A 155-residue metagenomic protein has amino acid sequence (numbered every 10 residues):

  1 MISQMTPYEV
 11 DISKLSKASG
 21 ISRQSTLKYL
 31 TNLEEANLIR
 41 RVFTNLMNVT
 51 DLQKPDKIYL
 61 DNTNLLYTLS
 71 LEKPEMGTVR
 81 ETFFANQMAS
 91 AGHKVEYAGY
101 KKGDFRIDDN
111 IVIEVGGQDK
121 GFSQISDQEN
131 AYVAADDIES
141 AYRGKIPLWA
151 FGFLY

Functional and structural regions predicted by a protein language model:
M1-Y97: Accessory nucleic acid-recognition modules appended to NTPase machines
R40-R41, Y97, E114, V133-A135: Structural signal for conserved beta-strand scaffold positions within catalytic alpha/beta enzyme cores
M76, Q118-D127, Y142-R143: Active-site-adjacent loop/helix micro-motif of nuclease/hydrolase catalytic cores
M88, G103-D119: Conserved catalytic cores of phosphodiester-cleaving nucleases, focusing on short active-site segments
G99-K101: Residues that act as N-cap/strand-start positions at coil-to-secondary-structure junctions
D109-V112, E129-V133: Hydrophobic beta-strand segments of well-ordered beta-sheets in folded domains
N130-Y142: Nucleic-acid nuclease catalytic cores
E139-Y155: Domain-level recognition of nuclease-like catalytic cores that cleave nucleotide substrates
